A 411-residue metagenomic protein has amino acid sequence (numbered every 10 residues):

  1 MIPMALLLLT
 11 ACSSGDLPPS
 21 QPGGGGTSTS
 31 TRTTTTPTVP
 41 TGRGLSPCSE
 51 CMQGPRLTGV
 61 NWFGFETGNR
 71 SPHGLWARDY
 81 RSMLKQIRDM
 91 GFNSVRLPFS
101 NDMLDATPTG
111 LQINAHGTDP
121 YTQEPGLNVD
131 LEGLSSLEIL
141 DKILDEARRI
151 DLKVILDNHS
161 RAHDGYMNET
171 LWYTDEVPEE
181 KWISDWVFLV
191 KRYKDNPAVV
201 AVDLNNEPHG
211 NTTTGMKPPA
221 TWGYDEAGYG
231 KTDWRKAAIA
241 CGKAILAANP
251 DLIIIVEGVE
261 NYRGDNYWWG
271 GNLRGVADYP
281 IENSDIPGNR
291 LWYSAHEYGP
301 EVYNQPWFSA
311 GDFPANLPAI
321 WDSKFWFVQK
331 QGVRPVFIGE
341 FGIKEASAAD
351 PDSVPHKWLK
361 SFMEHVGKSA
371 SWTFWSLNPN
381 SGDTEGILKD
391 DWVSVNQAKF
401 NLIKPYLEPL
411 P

Functional and structural regions predicted by a protein language model:
L9-A11: C-terminal motif of bacterial Sec signal peptides marking the signal peptidase cleavage site
S13-D16: Bacterial signal peptide processing site
P18-R96, D102-L127, P405: N-terminal carbohydrate-binding accessory modules
F63-G68, S94, N101-D105, S160-D164 (+5 more regions): Solvent-exposed loop/turn segments at secondary-structure junctions within structured extracellular/periplasmic domains
W76, Y173-T174, I183-A201, N205-A370 (+2 more regions): Extracellular glycoside hydrolase catalytic/binding regions
W76-V95, F99, D105, Q112-L204 (+1 more regions): An active-site-proximal structural segment forming one wall of the substrate-binding cleft that immediately precedes
V154-L156, V336, W372: Hydrophobic beta-strand scaffold residues
D390-P411: C-terminal functional modules
